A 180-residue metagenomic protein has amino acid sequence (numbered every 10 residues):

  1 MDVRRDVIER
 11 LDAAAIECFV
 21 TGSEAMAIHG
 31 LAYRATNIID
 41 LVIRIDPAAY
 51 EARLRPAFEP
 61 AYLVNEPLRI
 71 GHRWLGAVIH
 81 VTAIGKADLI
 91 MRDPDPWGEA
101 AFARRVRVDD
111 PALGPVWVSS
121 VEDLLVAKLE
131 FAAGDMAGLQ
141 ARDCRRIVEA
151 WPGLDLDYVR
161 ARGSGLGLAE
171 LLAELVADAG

Functional and structural regions predicted by a protein language model:
M1-G180: Compositionally biased terminal segments of proteins
